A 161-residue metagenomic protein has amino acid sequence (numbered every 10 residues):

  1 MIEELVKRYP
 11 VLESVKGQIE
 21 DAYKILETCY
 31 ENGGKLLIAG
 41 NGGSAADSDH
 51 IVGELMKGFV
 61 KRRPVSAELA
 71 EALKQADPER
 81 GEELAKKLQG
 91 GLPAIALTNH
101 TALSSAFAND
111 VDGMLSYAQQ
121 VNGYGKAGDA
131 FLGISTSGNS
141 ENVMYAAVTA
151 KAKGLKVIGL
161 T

Functional and structural regions predicted by a protein language model:
M1-S14: Generic N-terminal amphipathic, Lys/Arg-enriched alpha-helix
I2-L5, I19, S48: Hydrophobic packing residues in well-ordered alpha-helices of helical domains and bundles
L12, L26-C29, Y124, A150: Hydrophobic helix-cap positions at the C-terminus of alpha-helices in RecA-like/P-loop ATPase nucleotide-binding cores
S14-N32: A short, well-structured juxtamembrane/interface segment
E20, K35-L36, K153, V157: Hydrophobic alpha-helical transmembrane segments of small proteolipidic membrane proteins, enriched in energy-coupled
N32-G33, G81: Long amphipathic N-terminal alpha/beta scaffold segment
K35-V52: Glycine/serine-rich anion-binding loops at beta->alpha junctions that coordinate negatively charged ligand groups
H50-T161: Glycine-rich phosphate-binding loops that contact phosphosugars or nucleotide phosphates
